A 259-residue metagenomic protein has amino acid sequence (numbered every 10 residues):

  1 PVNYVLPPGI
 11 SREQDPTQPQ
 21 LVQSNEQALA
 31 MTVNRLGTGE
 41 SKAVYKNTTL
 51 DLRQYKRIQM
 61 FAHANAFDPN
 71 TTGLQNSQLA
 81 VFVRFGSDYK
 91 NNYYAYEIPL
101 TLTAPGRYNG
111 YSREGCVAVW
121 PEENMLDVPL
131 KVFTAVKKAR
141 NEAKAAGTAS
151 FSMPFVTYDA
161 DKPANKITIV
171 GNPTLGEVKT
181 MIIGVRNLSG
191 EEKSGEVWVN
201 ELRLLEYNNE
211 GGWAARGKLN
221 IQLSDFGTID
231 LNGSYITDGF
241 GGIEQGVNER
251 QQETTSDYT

Functional and structural regions predicted by a protein language model:
P1, I58-Q59, L74-Y89, C116 (+1 more regions): Extracellular beta-strand ligand-recognition surfaces/modules
P1-N3, I10-L21, L188-A214: Exposed low-complexity, polar/acidic, P/S/T/G-rich flexible segments that act as propeptides, protease-susceptible
Q14-G39: Short carbohydrate-recognition loop motifs
T38-S41, L50-Q59, N65-N70, N76-Q78: Extended extracellular/luminal ectodomain segments enriched in beta-structured repeat modules
E192-S194, G241-N248: Outer-membrane beta-barrel translocator domains and adjoining extracellular loop/strand segments of Gram-negative
G217-I221, Y258-T259: Residues on the lipid-exposed face of transmembrane beta-strands in outer-membrane beta-barrel proteins
S224-F226: Outer-membrane beta-barrel channels and translocator barrels
I229-T237: Transmembrane beta-barrel strands of outer-membrane/channel proteins
